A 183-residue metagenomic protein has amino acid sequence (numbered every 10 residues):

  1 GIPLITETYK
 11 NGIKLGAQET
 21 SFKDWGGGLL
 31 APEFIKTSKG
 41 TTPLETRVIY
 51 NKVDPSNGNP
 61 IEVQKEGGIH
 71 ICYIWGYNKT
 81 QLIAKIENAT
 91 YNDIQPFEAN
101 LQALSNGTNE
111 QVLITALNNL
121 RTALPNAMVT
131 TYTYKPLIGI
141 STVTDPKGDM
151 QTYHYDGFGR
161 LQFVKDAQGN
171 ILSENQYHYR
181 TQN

Functional and structural regions predicted by a protein language model:
G1-K65, I69-D145, M150-N183: Beta-strand elements of repeat-based all-beta scaffolds
